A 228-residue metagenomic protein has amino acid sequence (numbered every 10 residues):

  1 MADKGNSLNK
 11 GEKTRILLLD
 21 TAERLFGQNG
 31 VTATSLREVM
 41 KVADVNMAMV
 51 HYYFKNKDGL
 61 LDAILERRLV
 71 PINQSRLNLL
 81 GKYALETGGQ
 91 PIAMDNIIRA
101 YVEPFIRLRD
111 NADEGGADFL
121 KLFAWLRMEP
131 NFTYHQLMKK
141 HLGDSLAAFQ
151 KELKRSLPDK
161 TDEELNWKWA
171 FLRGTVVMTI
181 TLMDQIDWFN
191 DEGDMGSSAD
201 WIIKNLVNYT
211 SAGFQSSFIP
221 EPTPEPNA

Functional and structural regions predicted by a protein language model:
A2, R107, K140-A228: C-terminal peripheral helix-coil segments that are non-catalytic and often amphipathic
G5-L8: Short Lys/Arg-rich basic patches
G11, R15-E23: Short, leucine-enriched amphipathic alpha-helices that occur as contiguous helical runs
L17, L25-G59, A63-R67: Helix-turn-helix
I64, A93, I97, Y101 (+5 more regions): Residue-level detector of well-ordered alpha-helical segments, enriched for hydrophobic/aromatic packing positions
N78-F119: Hydrophobic alpha-helical connector segments
N96-R99, E114-D118, M128-L157: Amphipathic alpha-helical packing segments from all-alpha helical-bundle domains
Y101-F105, L120-R127, L172, V176 (+1 more regions): Short alpha-helical scaffolding segments that buttress acidic/His motifs in well-ordered protein cores
